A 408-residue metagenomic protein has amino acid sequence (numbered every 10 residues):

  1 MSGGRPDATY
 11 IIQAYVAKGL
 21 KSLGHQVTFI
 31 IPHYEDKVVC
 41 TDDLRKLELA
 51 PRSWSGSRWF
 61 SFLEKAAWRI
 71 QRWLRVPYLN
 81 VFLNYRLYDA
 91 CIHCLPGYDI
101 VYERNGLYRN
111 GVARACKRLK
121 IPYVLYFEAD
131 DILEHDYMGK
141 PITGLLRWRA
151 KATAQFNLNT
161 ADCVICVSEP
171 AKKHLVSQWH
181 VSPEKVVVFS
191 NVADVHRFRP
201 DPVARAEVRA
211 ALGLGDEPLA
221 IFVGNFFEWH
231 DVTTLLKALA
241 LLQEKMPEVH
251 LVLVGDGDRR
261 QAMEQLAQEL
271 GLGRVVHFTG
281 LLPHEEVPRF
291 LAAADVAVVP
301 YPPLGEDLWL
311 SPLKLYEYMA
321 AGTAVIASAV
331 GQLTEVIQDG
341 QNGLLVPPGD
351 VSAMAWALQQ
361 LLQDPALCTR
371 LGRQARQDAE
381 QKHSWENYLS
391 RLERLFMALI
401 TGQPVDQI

Functional and structural regions predicted by a protein language model:
M1-A50, P96, L242, I408: N-terminal subdomain of nucleotide-sugar transferases
F82-I92, N110, R114, R118 (+2 more regions): Membrane-proximal helix-turn-helix segments that form the acceptor-binding/catalytic region of lipid-linked
P170, V192: Carbohydrate-associated surface elements
R199-G213: A short helix/loop element that forms part of the nucleotide-sugar donor recognition site in Leloir-type
E248, A353-W356, Q360, L367-K382 (+1 more regions): A short, well-ordered alpha-helix in the C-terminal region of glycosyltransferases
V254, Q261-P288: Nucleotide-activated donor-binding/catalytic signature segment of Leloir-type glycosyltransferases, i.e., the conserved
V296-V299, E317-A320, A324-A327, I337: Short hydrophobic beta-strand element within catalytic cores of glycosyltransferases and related nucleotide-activated
D339-G340, L344-V351, Q360-A366: Conserved acidic donor-binding segment of nucleotide-sugar-dependent glycosyltransferases
